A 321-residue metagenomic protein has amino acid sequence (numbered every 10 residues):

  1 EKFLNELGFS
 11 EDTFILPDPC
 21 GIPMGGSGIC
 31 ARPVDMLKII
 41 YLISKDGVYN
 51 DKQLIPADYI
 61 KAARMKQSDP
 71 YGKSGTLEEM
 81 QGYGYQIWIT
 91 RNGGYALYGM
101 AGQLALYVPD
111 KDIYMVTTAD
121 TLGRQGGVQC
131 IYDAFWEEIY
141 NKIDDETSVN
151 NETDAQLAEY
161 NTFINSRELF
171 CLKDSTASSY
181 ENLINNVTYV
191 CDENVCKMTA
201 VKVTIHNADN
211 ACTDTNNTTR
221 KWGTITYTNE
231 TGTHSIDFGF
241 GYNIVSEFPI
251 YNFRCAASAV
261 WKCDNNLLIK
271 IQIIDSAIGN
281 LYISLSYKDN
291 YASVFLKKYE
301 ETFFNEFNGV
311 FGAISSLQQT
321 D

Functional and structural regions predicted by a protein language model:
E1, G47-P56: Structural helix-adjacent loops and short alpha-helical linkers that scaffold large soluble proteins
E1-L4, L37-S44, I60, R64 (+4 more regions): Non-transmembrane alpha-helical segments in soluble domains of secreted/periplasmic/extracellular proteins
E1-S27, A31: Active-site helix/loop module of the DD-peptidase/beta-lactamase fold, centered on the serine-lysine SxxK catalytic
K2, L7, E11, P33 (+4 more regions): Sec/Tat-exported extracytoplasmic proteins
E11-T13, I60-T118: Active-site Gly/Thr loop motif
S27-V48, I60, Q103-D120: Active-site-proximal alpha-helical segments within enzyme catalytic domains
G99-C171: Structured C-terminal helix/loop/strand segments within mature extracytoplasmic catalytic/sensor domains
T153-D321: Peripheral terminal and inter-domain segments
